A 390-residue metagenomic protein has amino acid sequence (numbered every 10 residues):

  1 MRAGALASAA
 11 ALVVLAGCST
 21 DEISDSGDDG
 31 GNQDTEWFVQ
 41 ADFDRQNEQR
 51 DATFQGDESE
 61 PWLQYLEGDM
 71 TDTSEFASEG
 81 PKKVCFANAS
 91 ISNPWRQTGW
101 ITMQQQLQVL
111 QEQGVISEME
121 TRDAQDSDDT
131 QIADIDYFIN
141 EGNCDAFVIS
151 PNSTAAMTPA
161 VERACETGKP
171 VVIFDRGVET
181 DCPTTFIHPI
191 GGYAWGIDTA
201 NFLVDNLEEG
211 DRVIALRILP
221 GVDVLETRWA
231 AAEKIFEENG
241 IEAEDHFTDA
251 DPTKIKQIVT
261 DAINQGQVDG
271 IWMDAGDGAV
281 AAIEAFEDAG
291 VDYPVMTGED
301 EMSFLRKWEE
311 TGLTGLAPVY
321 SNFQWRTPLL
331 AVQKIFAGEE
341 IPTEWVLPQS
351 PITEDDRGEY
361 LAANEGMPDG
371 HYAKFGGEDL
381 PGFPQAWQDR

Functional and structural regions predicted by a protein language model:
M1-E22: Secretory targeting and sorting signals
C18-R390: A residue-level marker of the well-folded mature domains of exported/periplasmic proteins
